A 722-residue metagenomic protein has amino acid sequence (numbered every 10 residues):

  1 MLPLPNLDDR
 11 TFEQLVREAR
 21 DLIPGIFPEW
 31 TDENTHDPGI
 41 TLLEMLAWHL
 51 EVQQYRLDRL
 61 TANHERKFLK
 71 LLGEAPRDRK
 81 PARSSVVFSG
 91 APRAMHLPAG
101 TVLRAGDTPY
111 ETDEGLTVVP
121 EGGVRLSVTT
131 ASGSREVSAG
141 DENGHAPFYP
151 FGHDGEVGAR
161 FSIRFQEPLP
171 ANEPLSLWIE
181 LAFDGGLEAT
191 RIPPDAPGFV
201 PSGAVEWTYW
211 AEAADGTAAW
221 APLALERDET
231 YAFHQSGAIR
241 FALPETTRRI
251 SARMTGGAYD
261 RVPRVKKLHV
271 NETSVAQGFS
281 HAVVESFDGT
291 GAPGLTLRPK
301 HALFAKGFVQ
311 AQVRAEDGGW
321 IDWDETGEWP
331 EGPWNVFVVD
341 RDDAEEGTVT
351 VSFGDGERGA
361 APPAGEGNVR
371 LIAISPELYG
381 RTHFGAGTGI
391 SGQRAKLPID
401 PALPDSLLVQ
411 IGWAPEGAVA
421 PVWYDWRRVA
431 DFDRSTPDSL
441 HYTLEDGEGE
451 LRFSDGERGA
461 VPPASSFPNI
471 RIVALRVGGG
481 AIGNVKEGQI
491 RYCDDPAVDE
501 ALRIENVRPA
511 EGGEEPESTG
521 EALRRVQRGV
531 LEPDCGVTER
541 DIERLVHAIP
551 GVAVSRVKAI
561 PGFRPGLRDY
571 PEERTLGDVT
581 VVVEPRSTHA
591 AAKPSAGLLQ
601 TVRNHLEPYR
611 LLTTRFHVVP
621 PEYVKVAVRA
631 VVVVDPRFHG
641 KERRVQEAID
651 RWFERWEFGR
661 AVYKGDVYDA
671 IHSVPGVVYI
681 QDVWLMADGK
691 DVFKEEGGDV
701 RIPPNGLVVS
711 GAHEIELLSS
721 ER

Functional and structural regions predicted by a protein language model:
M1-R722: Signature of Asx- and small-polar-rich beta-strand/turn repeats characteristic of beta-solenoid architectures
